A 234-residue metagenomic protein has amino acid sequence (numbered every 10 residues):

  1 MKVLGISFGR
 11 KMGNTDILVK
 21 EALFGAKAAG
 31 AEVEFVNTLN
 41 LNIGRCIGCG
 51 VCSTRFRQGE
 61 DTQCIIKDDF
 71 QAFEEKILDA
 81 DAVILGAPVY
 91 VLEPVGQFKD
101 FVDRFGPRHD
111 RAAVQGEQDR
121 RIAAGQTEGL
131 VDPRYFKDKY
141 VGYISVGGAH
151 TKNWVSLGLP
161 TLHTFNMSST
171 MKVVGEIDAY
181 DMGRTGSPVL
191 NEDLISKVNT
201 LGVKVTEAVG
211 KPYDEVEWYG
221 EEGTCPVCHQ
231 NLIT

Functional and structural regions predicted by a protein language model:
M1-D110, S196, L201, V205-T234: N-terminal beta1-alpha1-beta2 submodule of the flavodoxin-like/Rossmannoid cofactor-binding fold
E32-F35, M171-A179: Short beta-strand elements in bilobed, periplasmic/extracellular small-molecule ligand-binding domains
C46-G48, S156, P188: Short aromatic-enriched loop/helix-cap "lid" or pocket-rim segments at secondary-structure transitions that line
T62-M167: Helix-loop-strand module that forms the ligand-binding subsite of alpha/beta enzymes
P160-K172, N199, V203-K204: Oxidoreductase and adenylate-handling cofactor-binding alpha/beta cores
G175, A179-D181, N199, A208: Redox cofactor-anchoring modules in respiratory/redox and cofactor-processing assemblies
G183-G186: A short acidic, helix-capping loop that chelates divalent metal ions and anchors anionic groups
